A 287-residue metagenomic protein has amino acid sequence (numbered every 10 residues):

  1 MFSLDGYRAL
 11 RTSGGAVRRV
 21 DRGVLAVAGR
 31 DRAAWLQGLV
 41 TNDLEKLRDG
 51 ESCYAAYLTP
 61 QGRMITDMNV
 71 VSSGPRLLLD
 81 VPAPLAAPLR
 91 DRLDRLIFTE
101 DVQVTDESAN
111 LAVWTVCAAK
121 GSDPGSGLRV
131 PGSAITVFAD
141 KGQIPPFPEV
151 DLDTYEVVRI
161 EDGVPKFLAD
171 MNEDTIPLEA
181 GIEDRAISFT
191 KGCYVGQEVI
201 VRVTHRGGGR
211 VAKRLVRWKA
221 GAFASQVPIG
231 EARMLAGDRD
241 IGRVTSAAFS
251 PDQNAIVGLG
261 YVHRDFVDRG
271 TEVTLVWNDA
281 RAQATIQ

Functional and structural regions predicted by a protein language model:
M1-Y54, L58, R63-I65: Acidic, proline/glycine-enriched N-terminal capping motif
S3-T12, A55-D67, I97-E100, K120-S126 (+1 more regions): Short amphipathic beta-strand starts and helix->beta connectors
G15-V17, G23-V24, T66-K166: Acidic, low-complexity central loop/insert segments
D31-L36, A86-R90, K120-P124, K141-F147 (+2 more regions): Short, conserved charged micro-motifs
Q37-E45, A87, D91-T99, H205 (+2 more regions): Short, intrinsically disordered, mixed-charge
G50-E51, S126-G127, G163, L168 (+4 more regions): Glycine-centered loop/turn motifs
F138-A220: Anionic-ligand-binding alpha/beta catalytic cores of soluble enzymes and soluble regulatory domains that recognize
E183-I187, Y194-Q197, V201-Q287: Glycine-rich, small/acidic residue-mixed loop/short-helix segments
